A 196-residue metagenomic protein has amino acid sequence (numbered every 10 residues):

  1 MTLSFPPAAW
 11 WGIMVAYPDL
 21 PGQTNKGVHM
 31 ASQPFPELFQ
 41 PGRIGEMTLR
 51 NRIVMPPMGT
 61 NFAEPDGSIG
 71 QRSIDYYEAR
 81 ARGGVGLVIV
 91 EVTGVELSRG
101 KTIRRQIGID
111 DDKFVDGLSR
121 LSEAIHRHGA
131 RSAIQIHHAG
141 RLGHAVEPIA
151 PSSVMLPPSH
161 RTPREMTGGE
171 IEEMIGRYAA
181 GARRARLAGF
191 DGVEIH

Functional and structural regions predicted by a protein language model:
S4-F5: Serine residues within intrinsically disordered or low-complexity segments
W10-H196: Flavin-dependent oxidoreductase catalytic cores
